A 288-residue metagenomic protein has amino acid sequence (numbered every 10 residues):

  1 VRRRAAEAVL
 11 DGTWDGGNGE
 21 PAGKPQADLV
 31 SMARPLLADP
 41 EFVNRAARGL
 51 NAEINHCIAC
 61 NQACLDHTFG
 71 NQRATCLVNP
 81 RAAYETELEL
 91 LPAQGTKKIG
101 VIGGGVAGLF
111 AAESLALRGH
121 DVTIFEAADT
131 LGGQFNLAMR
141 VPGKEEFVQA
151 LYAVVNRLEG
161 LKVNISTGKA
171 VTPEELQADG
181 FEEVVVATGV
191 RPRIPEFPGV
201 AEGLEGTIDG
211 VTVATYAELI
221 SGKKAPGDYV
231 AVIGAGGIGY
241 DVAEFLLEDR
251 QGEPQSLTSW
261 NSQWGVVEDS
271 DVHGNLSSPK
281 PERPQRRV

Functional and structural regions predicted by a protein language model:
V1-I102, V106-V122, T130, R193 (+1 more regions): Flavin-dependent oxidoreductase catalytic cores
D28, E182, D228: Conserved acidic residues
A47-L50, R140-K144, G203: Short, hinge-like loop/turn segments at secondary-structure boundaries
N79-P92, N156-R157, I165-T167, V190-L276: Glycine-rich dinucleotide-binding loop and its adjacent helix/turn
K98, G227-Y229, R287: Residues that mark the start of a beta-strand
V101-T167, A235-V288: Beta1-alpha1 glycine-rich phosphate/pyrophosphate-binding loop at the start of Rossmann-like nucleotide-binding domains
F125, G180-G189, A231-I233: Short hydrophobic core segments
S166-D179: A conserved short coil-to-beta-strand element within the FAD-binding core of flavoproteins
